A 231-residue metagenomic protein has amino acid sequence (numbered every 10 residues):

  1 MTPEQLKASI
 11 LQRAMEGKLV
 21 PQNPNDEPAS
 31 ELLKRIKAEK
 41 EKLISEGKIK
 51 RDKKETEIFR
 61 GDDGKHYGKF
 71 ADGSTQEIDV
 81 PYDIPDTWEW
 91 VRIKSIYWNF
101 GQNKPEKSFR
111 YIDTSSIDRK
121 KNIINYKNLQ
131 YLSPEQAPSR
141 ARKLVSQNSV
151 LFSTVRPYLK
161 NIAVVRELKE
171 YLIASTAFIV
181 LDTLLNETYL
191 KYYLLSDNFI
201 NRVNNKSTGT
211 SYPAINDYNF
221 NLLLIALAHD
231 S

Functional and structural regions predicted by a protein language model:
M1, F70, S211-I215: Short helix-capping and inter-helix turn/linker motifs at the boundaries of alpha-helical repeat units
P3-E4, A8, Q12, D86-W90 (+4 more regions): Active-site-proximal structural scaffolding
E4, Y82, T87-W90, S139-R142 (+3 more regions): Conserved structured core elements
L6-S9, R13, K18, T75-E106 (+1 more regions): Non-catalytic DNA-recognition/assembly elements of restriction-modification systems
L6-T75: Extended, domain-scale alpha-helical bundle/helix-rich regions
G73-D79, K94-K104, S115-Q147, V165 (+1 more regions): Sequence-specific dsDNA recognition surfaces
R140-K143, Q147-I200, N204-N219: A short beta-sheet element
